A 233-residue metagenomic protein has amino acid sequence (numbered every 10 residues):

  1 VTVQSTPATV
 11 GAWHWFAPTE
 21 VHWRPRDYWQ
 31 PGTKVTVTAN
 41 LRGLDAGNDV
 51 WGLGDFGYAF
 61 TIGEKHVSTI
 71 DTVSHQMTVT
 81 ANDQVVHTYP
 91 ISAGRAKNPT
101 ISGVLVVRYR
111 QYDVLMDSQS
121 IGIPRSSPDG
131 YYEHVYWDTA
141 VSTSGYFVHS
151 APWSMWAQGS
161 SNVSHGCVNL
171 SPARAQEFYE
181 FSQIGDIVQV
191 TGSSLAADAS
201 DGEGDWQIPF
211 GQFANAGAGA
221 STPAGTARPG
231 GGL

Functional and structural regions predicted by a protein language model:
V1-E64: Acidic, low-complexity Ser/Thr/Gly/Pro-rich repeat segments typical of extracellular/periplasmic and surface-exposed
T6, P18, R26-Y28, K34 (+9 more regions): Solvent-exposed coil/turn segments that connect beta secondary-structure elements in extracytoplasmic/periplasmic
G57-A81, P99-G103: Low-complexity, Pro/Ser/Thr- and charge-rich linker/hinge segments at domain boundaries
E64, S102, V114, S118-L233: Exported/periplasmic cell-wall-interacting domains
M77, V107, T139: Conserved hydrophobic/aromatic pocket- or pore-lining residues that grip, position, or stack substrates in active sites
